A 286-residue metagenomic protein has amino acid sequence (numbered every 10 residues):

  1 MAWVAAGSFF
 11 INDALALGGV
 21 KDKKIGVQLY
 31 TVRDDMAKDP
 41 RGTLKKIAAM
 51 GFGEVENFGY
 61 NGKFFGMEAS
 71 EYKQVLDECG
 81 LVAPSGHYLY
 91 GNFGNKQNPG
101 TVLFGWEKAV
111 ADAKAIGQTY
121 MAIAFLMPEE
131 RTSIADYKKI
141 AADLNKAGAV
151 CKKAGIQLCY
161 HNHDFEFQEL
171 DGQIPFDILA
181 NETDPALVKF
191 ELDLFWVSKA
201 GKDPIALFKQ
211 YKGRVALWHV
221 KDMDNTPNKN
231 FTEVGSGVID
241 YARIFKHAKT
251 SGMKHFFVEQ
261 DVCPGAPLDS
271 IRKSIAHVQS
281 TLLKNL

Functional and structural regions predicted by a protein language model:
M1-T119, G213, A276-L286: N-terminal pre-domain/capping segments
G7, L17, E54, N95-K189 (+1 more regions): Active-site acidic/histidine proton-transfer and metal-coordination neighborhood in alpha/beta enzyme cores
K23-Q28, V55-N57, A83-Y88, M121-I123 (+4 more regions): Hydrophobic faces of well-ordered beta-strands that scaffold small-molecule active sites in alpha/beta enzyme cores
V32-K38, F58-A69, Y90-F104, P128-T132 (+6 more regions): Acidic-and-aromatic substrate-binding clefts and catalytic sites of carbohydrate-active enzymes
G42-K46, S70-E78, F104-A115, A135 (+7 more regions): Alpha-helical scaffolding segments of alpha/beta enzyme cores, especially the outer helices of TIM-barrel or partial
E54-V55, C151-V238: Acidic/histidine-rich catalytic cores of soluble enzymes
N225, K246, P264-L268, A276-H277 (+2 more regions): Substrate-binding clefts and catalytic carboxylate motifs of secreted carbohydrate-active enzymes
G237-I244, S251-E259: H/E-rich (His + Asp/Glu) clusters that bind or coordinate divalent metals
